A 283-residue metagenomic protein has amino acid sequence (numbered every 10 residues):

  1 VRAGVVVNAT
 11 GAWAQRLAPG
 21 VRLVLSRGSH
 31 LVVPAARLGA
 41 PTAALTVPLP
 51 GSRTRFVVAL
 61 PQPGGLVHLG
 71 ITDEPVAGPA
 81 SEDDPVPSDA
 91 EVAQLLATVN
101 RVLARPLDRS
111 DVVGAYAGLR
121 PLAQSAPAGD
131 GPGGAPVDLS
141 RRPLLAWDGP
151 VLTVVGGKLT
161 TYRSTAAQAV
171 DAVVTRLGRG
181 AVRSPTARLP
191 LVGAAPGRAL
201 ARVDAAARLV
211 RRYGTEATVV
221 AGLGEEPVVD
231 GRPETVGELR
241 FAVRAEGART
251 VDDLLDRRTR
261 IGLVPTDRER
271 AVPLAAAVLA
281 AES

Functional and structural regions predicted by a protein language model:
V1-G11, V99: Short hydrophobic core segments
A14, V21-G70, E74-T218, L223-D267 (+1 more regions): C-terminal catalytic lobe of FAD-dependent flavoproteins
